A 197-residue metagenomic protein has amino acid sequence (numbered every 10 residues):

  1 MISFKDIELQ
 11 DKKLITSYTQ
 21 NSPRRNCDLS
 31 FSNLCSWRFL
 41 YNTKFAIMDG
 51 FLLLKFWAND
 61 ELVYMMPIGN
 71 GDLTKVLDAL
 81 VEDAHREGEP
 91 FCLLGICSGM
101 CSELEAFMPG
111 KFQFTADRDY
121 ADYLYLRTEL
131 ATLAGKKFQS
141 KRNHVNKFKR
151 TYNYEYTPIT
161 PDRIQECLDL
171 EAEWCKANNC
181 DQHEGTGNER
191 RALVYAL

Functional and structural regions predicted by a protein language model:
S3-M48, A131-H144, R150-L197: A conserved beta-strand-loop-helix scaffold within acyl/acetyltransferase catalytic domains
S17, C27-G99, L104: Conserved donor-binding loop and adjoining core beta-sheet/short helix segment in diverse acyl/aminoacyl transferases
L52-A58, T115-A121, R142-N143, C167-D169: Short, compositionally biased low-complexity segments
K55-M65, A121-L130, E184-L197: Short, surface-exposed, charge-dense and proline/glycine-enriched linear segments
G69-D162: Acyl-donor-binding surface of acyltransferase catalytic domains
